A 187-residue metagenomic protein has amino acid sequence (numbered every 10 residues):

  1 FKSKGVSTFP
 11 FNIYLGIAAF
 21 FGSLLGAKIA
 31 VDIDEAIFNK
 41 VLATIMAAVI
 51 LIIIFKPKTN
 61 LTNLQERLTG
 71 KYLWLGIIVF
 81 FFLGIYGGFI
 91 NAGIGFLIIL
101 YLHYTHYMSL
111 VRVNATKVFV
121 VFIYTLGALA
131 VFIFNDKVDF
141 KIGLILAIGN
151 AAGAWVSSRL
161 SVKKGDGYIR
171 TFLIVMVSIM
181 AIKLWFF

Functional and structural regions predicted by a protein language model:
F1-I37, T125-T171: Selective hydrophobic functional segments
F1-V6, A43-L68, A181-F187: Transmembrane helix exit motif
S7-Y14, Y107-V118: Membrane-interface alpha-helices at helix entry/exit sites of multi-pass transporters
I13, I17-F21, T44, L51 (+6 more regions): Hydrophobic residues within alpha-helical transmembrane segments of multi-pass solute transporters/permease subunits
L24-K28, F81-I85, Y101, T105 (+2 more regions): Alpha-helical transmembrane segments of multipass membrane proteins
A27, V31, K40, L100-Y104 (+2 more regions): Transmembrane helix-loop junction
I37-T44, W74, A115, F119 (+1 more regions): Alpha-helical transmembrane segments of integral membrane proteins
N63-N114, L144: Selected transmembrane alpha-helices and immediately adjacent juxtamembrane segments of polytopic inner-membrane
